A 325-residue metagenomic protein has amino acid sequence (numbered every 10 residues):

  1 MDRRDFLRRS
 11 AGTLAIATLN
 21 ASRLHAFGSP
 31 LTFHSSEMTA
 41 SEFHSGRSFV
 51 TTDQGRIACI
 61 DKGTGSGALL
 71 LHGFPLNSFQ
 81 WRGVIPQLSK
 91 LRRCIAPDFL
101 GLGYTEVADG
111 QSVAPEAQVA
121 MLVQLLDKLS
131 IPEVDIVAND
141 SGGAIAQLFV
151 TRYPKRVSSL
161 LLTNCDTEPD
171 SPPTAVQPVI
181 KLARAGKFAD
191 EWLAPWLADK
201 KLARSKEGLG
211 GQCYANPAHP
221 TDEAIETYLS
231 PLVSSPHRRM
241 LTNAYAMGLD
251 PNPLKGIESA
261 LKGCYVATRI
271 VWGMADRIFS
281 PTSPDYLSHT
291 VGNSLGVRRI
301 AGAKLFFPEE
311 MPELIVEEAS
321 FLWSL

Functional and structural regions predicted by a protein language model:
D5-A26: N-terminal export signals
A11, L76-P86, Y104-V107, D170-S171 (+2 more regions): Short N-terminal helix/helix-N-cap motif within the alpha/beta-hydrolase-1
P30-R47, Q54-C59, G67, L91 (+3 more regions): Flexible "cap/lid" subdomain of the alpha/beta-hydrolase fold that forms the substrate-access gate
I60-Y104: Conserved HGGG/HGGXW glycine-rich cap/lid loop of the alpha/beta-hydrolase fold
G73, D140, E309-E310: Conserved acidic functional residues
R82, Q147-T151, V316: Short, hydrophobic alpha-helix immediately C-terminal to the catalytic nucleophile
S294-L325: Catalytic active-site module of serine/aspartate enzymes centered on a nucleophile-bearing elbow/loop
